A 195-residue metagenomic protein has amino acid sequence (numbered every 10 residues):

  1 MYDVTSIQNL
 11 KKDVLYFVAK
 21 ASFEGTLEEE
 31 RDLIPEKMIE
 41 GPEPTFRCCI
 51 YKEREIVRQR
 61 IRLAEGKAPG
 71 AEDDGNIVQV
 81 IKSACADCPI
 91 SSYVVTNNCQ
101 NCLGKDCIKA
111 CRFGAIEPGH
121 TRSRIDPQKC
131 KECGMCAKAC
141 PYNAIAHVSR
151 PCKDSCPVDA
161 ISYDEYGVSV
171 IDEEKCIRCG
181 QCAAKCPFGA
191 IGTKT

Functional and structural regions predicted by a protein language model:
M1-A139, N143-S155, D159-S162, G167 (+2 more regions): Ferredoxin-type iron-sulfur electron-transfer modules and their immediate structural context
D172-G180, A184-A190: Solenoidal tandem-repeat scaffolds enriched in leucines and small polar residues
T193-T195: Short, intrinsically disordered, charge-balanced linker/junction segments flanking boundaries in proteins
